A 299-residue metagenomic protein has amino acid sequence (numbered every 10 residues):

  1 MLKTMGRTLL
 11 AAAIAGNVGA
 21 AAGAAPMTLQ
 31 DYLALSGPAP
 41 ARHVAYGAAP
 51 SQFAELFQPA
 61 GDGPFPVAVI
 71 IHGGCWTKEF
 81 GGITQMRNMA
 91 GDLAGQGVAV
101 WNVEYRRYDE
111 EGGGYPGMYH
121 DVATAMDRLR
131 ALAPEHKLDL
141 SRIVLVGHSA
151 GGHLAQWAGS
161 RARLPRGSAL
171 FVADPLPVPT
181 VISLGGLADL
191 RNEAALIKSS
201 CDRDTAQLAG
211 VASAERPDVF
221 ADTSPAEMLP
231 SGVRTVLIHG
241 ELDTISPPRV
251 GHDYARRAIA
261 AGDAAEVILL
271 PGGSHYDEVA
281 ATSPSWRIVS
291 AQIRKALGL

Functional and structural regions predicted by a protein language model:
T28-A39, A49, N192-E227: Mobile cap/lid helix-loop segments that gate and shape the active-site cleft of serine hydrolases
P64-G74: Short beta-strand element of the alpha/beta-hydrolase
G82-W101: Short amphipathic alpha-helix adjacent to the substrate-entry channel of hydrolases
G113-P134: Alpha/beta-hydrolase active-site loop
D127-L196: Primarily recognizes the serine-hydrolase "nucleophile elbow" in alpha/beta-hydrolase and SGNH/GDSL folds
L237-H239, D243: Short beta-strand/loop motif that positions the catalytic acidic residue of the alpha/beta-hydrolase fold
T244-V250: Conserved alpha/beta-hydrolase "acid-adjacent" motif
G273-S283: Catalytic histidine-centered segment of alpha/beta-hydrolase-like enzymes
